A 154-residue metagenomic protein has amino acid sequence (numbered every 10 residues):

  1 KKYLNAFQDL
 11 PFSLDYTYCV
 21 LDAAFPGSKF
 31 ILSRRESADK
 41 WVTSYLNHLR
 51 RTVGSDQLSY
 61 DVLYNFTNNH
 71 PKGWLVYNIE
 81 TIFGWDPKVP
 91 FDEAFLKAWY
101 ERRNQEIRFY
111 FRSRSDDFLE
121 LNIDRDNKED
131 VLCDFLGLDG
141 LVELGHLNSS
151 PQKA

Functional and structural regions predicted by a protein language model:
K1-G54, E106, S113: PAPS-dependent sulfotransferase catalytic domain
P26, H70-Y77, S150-A154: Hydrophobic transmembrane alpha-helix bundles
G27, G54, G73, G84 (+2 more regions): Residue-identity detector for glycine
I31-T43, S59-V62, Q105-A154: The conserved 3'-phosphoadenosine-5'-phosphosulfate
T43-I123: PAPS-dependent sulfotransferase catalytic domain
